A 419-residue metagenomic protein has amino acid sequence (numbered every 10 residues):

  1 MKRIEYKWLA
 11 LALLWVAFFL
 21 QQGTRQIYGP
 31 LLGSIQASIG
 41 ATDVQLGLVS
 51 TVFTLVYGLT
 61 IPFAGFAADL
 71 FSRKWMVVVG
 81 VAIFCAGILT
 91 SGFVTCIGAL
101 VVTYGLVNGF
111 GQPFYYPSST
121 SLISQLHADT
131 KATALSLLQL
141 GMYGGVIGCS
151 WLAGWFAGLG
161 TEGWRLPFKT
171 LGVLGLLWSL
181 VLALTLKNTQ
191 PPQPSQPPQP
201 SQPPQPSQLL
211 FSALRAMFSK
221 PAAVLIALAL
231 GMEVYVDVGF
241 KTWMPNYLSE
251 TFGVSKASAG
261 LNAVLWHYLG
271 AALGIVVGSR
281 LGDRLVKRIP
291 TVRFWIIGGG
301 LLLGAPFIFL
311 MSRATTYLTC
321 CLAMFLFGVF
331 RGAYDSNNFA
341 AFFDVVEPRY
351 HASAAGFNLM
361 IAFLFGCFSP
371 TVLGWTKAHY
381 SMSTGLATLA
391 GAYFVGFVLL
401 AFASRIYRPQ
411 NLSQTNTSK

Functional and structural regions predicted by a protein language model:
M1-I4, Q190-A227, T251: Juxtamembrane intracellular "pre-TM" segments in multi-pass secondary transporters
Q26, T54-P62, V146-I147, H267-V276 (+1 more regions): Residue-level signature of mid-helix packing/kink "hotspots" within the transmembrane helices of 12-pass Major
Y28-G29, P221-V276, D335, F339: Extracytoplasmic gate region of multi-pass secondary transporters
L59-I97: Conserved MFS/SLC helix-loop-helix module at the cytosolic interface between two early adjacent transmembrane helices
V77, T291-I297: Primarily marks hydrophobic transmembrane alpha-helices of the MFS/SLC 12-helix fold
G92-T103, L310-A323: Helix-loop junctions at membrane interfaces in 12-TM secondary transporters
V102-M142: Cytoplasmic helix-loop-helix junction between adjacent transmembrane helices in 12-TM secondary transporters
L138-N188: Helix-loop-helix hairpin linking two adjacent transmembrane segments in secondary transporters
